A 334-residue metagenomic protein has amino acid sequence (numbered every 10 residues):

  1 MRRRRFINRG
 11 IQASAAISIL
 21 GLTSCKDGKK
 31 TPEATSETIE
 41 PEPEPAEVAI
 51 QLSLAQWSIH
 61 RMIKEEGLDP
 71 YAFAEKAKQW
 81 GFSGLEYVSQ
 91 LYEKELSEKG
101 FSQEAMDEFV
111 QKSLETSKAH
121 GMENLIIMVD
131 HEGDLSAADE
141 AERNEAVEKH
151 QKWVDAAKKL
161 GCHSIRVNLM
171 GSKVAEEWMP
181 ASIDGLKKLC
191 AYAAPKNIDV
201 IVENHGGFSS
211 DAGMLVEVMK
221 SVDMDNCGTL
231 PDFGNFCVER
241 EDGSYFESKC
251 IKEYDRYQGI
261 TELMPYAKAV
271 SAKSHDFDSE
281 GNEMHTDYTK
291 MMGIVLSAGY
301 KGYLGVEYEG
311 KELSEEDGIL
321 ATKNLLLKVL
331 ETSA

Functional and structural regions predicted by a protein language model:
M1-R5, I17-A34: N-terminal twin-arginine translocation
G10-G21, S36-P43, V110-P231, C237-V238 (+1 more regions): Active-site acidic/histidine proton-transfer and metal-coordination neighborhood in alpha/beta enzyme cores
E44-D69: Boundary/entry segment of secreted carbohydrate-active catalytic domains
I50-Q56, L85-Y87, N124-V129, I165-V167 (+4 more regions): Hydrophobic faces of well-ordered beta-strands that scaffold small-molecule active sites in alpha/beta enzyme cores
K64-A77, N144-D155, K252-I260, Y288: Short, acidic/polar
Y71-Q90, G161: Catalytic domains of carbohydrate-active enzymes, especially glycoside hydrolases
G84, I183-G293: Acidic/histidine-rich catalytic cores of soluble enzymes
E86-S113, M170-K173: Glycine-rich, proline-tolerant flexible connector loops at the mouths of alpha/beta enzymes
